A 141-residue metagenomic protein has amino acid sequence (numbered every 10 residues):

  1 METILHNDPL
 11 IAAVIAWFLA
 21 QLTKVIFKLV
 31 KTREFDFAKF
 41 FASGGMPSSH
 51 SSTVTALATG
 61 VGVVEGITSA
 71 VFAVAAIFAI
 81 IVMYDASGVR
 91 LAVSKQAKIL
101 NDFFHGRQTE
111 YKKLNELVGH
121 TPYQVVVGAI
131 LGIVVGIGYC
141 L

Functional and structural regions predicted by a protein language model:
M1-L22, V30-R33: Helix-loop-helix hairpins and the membrane-proximal interhelical loops of multi-pass alpha-helical transport proteins
F18-L22, F35-L141: Membrane-embedded catalytic cores of phosphoryl/pyrophosphoryl-handling enzymes
